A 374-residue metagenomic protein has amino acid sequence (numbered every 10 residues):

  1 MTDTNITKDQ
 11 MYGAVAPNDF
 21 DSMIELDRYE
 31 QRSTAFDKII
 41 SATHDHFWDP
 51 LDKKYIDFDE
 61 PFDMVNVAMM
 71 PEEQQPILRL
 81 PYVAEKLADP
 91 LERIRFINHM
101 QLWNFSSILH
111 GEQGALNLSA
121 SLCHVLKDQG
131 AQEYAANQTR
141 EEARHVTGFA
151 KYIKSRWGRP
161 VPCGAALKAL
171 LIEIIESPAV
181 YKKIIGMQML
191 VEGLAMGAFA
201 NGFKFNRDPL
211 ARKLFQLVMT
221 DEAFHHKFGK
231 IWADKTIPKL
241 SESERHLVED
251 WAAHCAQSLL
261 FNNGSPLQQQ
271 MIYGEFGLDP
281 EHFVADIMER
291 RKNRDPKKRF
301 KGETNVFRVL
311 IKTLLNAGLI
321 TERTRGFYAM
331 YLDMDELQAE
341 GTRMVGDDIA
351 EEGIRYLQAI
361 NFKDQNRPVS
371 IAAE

Functional and structural regions predicted by a protein language model:
M1-S119, H124-Q132, R156-P162, A166 (+3 more regions): Terminal targeting/low-complexity segments that flank the catalytic cores of oxidoreductases
N104-F105, A135, I185, F215: Short alpha-helical scaffolding segments that buttress acidic/His motifs in well-ordered protein cores
H110-Q113, R140-T147, G193, T220-K227 (+1 more regions): Generic structural signal for well-ordered, non-transmembrane alpha-helical segments in soluble/cytosolic regions
L118-V125, G148, Y152, G202-F205 (+1 more regions): Amphipathic, soluble alpha-helical interaction motifs
D128, E133-G158: Carboxylate/His-rich catalytic cores and anion/metal-binding grooves
E133-A136, K213-Q216, H246: Short, charged, amphipathic alpha-helical segments
V146-G202: Active-site-adjacent scaffolding segments
A195-S241: Active-site-proximal binding-pocket segments
